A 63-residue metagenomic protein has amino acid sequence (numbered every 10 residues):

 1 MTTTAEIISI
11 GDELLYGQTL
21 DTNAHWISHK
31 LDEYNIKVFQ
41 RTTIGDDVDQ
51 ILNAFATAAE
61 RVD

Functional and structural regions predicted by a protein language model:
M1-D63: Non-catalytic beta/alpha edge segments that cap or flank active sites
